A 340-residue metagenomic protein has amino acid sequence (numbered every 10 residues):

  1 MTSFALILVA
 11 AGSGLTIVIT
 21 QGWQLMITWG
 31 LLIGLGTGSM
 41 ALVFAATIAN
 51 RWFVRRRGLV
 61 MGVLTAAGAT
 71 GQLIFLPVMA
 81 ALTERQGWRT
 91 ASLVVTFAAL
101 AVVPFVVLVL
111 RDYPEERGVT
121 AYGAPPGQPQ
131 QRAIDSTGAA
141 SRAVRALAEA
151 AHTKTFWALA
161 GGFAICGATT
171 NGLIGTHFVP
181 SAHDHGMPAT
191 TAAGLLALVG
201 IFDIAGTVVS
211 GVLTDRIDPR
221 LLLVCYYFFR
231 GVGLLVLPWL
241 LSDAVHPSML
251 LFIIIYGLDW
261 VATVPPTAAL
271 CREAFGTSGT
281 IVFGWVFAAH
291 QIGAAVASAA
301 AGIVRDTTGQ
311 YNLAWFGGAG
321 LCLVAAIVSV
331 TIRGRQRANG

Functional and structural regions predicted by a protein language model:
I7-Q21, F229-S242: C-terminal ends and interior cores of transmembrane alpha-helices in multi-pass membrane transporters/permeases
G12, Q24-M40, A164-I165, S248-A262: Hydrophobic core of transmembrane alpha-helices in multi-pass small-molecule transporters, especially MFS/SLC-type
W29-A66: Cytoplasmic helix-loop-helix junction between adjacent transmembrane helices in 12-TM secondary transporters
V63, Q72, V261, A274-Q310 (+1 more regions): A late C-terminal transmembrane helix in Major Facilitator Superfamily
L64-E115: Helix-loop-helix hairpin linking two adjacent transmembrane segments in secondary transporters
A148-T207, V264, A297: Extracytoplasmic gate region of multi-pass secondary transporters
N171, T191, A197-D203, R216-L270: C-terminal transmembrane helical hairpin of 12-TM major facilitator-type secondary transporters
T207-D218, R305-D306: Helix-to-loop junctions at the C-terminal end of transmembrane segments in multipass secondary transporters
